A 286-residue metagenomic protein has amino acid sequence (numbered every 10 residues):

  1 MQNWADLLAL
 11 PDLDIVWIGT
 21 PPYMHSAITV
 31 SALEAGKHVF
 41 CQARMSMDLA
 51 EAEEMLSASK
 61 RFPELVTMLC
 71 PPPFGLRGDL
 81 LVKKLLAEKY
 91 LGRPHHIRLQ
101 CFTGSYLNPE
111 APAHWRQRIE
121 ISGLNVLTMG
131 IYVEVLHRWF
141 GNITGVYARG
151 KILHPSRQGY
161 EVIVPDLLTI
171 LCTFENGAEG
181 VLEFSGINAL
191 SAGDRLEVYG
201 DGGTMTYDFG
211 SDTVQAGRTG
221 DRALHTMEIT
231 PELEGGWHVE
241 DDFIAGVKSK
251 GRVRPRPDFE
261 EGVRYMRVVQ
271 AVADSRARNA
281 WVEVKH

Functional and structural regions predicted by a protein language model:
M1-A58: Beta-loop-alpha module in the N-terminal Rossmann-like domain of NAD(P)-dependent dehydrogenases, especially those
I15-W17, E53, K60, E175 (+2 more regions): C-terminal helix-rich "cap/oligomerization" subdomain common to oxidoreductases
H25, T29, A52, D79 (+3 more regions): A general structural signal for well-ordered alpha-helical segments in protein cores
A35-K37, F62-L65, A178-E179: A short helix->loop->beta-strand "cap" motif at the edges of active sites that frequently abuts
C41, T67-L69, L182, Y207: Hydrophobic residues in well-ordered beta-strands that form the structural core
L65, P73-E161, N279: Predominantly a Rossmann-like dinucleotide-binding segment in NAD(P)-dependent oxidoreductases
L127-T213, E240-R252: Contiguous beta-strand/loop segments that form the cofactor/metal-binding neighborhood of enzyme cores
A189, I229-D241, P257, R264: Active-site loop of classical SDR/Rossmann-like NAD(P)-dependent oxidoreductases, centered on the catalytic Tyr-X3-Lys
